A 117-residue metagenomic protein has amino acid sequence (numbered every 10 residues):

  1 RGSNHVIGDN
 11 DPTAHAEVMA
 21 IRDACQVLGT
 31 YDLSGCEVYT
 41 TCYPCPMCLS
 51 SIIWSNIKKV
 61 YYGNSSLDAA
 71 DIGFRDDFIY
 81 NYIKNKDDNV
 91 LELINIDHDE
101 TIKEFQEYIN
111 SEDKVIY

Functional and structural regions predicted by a protein language model:
R1-V6: Short beta->alpha transition motifs characteristic of CBS
N10-S55: Helix-adjacent hinge/juxtasegments
P44, S51-Y117: Zinc-dependent deaminase
